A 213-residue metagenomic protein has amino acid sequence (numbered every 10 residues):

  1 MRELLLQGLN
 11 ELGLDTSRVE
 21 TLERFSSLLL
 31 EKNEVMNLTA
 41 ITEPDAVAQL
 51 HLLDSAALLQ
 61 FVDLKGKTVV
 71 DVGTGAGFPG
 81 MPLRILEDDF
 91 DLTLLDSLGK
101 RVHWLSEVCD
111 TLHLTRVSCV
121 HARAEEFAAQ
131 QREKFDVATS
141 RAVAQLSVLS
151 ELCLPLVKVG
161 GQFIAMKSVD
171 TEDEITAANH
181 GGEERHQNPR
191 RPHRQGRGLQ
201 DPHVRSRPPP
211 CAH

Functional and structural regions predicted by a protein language model:
M1-G66, V70, K100-V120: Class I SAM-dependent transferase core
L12, M36-T39, D45-A46, L50 (+5 more regions): Flexible, active-site-adjacent loop/turn segments at secondary-structure boundaries
S26, A76-M81, H121-A124: Mobile beta-alpha loop/short-helix "lid" or hinge segments that flank ligand
G73: Conserved glycine-centered beta->alpha loop in an early N-terminal alpha/beta scaffold
A76-D89, E151: Conserved SAM-binding loop of SAM-dependent methyltransferases across substrates and taxa, primarily the Class I
F90-T93, S97-H213: S-adenosylmethionine
